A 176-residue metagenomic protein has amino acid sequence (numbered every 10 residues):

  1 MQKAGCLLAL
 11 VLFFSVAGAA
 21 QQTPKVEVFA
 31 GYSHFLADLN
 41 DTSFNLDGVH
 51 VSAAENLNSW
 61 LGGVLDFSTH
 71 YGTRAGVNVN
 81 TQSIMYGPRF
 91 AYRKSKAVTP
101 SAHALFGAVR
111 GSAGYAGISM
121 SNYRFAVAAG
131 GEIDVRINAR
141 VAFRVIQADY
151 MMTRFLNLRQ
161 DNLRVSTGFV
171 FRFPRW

Functional and structural regions predicted by a protein language model:
M1-T23, P174-W176: Cleavable N-terminal export/targeting peptides
Q22-A37, P100-A102, F106: Transmembrane beta-strand segments of Gram-negative outer membrane beta-barrel proteins
S33-A37, A113-A116, M151-M152: Extracytoplasmic loops and strand-loop junctions of Gram-negative outer membrane beta-barrel proteins
F35-V51, D66, N122: Surface-exposed strand-loop-strand hairpins of Gram-negative outer-membrane beta-barrel proteins
D38-L46, T73-N80, K96, R154-Q160: Solvent-exposed loop/turn segments connecting transmembrane beta-strands in outer-membrane beta-barrel proteins
A54-I118, R124-G130, V135, F143 (+4 more regions): Gram-negative (and chloroplast) outer-membrane scaffold detector with strong preference for beta-barrel transmembrane
